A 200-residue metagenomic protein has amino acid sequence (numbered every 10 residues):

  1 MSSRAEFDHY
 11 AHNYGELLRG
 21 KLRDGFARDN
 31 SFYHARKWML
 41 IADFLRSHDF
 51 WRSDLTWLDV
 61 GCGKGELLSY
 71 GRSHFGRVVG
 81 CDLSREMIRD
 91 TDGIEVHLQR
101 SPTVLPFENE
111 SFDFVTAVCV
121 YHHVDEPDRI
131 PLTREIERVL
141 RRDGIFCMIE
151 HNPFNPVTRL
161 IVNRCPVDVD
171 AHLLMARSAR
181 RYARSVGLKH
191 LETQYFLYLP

Functional and structural regions predicted by a protein language model:
M1-W51: Conserved class I S-adenosyl-L-methionine
R23-N30, G187-P200: Conserved catalytic loop of SAM-dependent methyltransferase domains
L58, K64-V104: Class I SAM-dependent methyltransferase SAM/SAH-binding core
T116: A conserved beta-strand element that flanks and buttresses the S-adenosyl-L-methionine
I130-R142: A short glycine-rich, Lys/Arg-flanked "PGG" loop and its adjoining helix->strand segment in the class I
D143-E150: Conserved beta-strand signature within the Rossmann-like core of class I S-adenosyl-L-methionine
H151-V169: Short, glycine-/aromatic-enriched active-site segment of Class I SAM-dependent methyltransferases
A171-G187, T193: Short alpha-helix
